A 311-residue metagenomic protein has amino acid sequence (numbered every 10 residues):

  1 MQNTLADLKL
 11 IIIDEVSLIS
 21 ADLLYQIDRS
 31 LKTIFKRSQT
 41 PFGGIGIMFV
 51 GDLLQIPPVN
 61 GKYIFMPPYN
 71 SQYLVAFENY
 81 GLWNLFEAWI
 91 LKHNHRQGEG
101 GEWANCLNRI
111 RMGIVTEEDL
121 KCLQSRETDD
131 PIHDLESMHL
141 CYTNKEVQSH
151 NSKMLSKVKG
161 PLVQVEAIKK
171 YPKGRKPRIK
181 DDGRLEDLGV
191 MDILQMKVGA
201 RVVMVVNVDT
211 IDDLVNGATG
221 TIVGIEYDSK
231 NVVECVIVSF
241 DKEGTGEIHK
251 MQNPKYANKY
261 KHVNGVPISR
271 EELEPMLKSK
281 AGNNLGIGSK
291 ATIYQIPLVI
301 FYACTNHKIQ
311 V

Functional and structural regions predicted by a protein language model:
M1-Q310: Conserved ATP-binding/catalytic motifs of P-loop helicase motor domains
